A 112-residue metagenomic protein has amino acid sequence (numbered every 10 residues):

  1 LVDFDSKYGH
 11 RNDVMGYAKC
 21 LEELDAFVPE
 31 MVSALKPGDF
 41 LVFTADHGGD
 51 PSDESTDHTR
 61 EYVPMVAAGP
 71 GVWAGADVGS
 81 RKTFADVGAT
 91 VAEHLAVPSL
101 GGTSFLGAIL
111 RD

Functional and structural regions predicted by a protein language model:
L1-D112: Feature captures the catalytic ectodomains and active-site-proximal regions of enzymes that hydrolyze or transfer
